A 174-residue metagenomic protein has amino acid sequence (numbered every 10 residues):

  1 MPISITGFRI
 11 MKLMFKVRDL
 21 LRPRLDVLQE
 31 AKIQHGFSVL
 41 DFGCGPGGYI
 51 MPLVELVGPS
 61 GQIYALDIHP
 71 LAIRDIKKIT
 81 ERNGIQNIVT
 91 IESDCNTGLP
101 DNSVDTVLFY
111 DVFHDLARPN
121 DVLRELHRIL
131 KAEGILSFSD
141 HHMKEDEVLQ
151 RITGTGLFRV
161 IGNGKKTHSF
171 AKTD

Functional and structural regions predicted by a protein language model:
R9-L28: Conserved SAM-binding loop and adjacent beta-strand
V54, N120-A132: A short glycine-rich, Lys/Arg-flanked "PGG" loop and its adjoining helix->strand segment in the class I
H69: Conserved SAM/SAH-binding beta-strand->alpha-helix loop
G84-C95: Conserved SAM-binding strand-loop segment of SAM-dependent methyltransferases
N96-V107: A short acidic, Gly/Pro-enriched loop at the edge of an enzyme's catalytic core that lines a small-molecule cofactor
D105-R118: A short SAM/SAH-binding and catalytic strip from SAM-dependent methyltransferases
E133-H141: Conserved beta-strand signature within the Rossmann-like core of class I S-adenosyl-L-methionine
